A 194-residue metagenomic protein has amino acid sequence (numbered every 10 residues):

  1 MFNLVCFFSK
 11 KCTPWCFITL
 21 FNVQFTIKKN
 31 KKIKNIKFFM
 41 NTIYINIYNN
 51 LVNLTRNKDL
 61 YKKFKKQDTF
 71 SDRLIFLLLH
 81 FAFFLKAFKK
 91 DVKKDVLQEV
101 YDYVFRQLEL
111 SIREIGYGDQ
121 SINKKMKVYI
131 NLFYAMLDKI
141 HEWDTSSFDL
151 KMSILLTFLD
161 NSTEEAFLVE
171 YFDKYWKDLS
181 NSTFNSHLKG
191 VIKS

Functional and structural regions predicted by a protein language model:
F21, T26-S194: Surface/interface-facing alpha-helical segments and adjacent flexible terminal/loop regions used for partner/assembly
